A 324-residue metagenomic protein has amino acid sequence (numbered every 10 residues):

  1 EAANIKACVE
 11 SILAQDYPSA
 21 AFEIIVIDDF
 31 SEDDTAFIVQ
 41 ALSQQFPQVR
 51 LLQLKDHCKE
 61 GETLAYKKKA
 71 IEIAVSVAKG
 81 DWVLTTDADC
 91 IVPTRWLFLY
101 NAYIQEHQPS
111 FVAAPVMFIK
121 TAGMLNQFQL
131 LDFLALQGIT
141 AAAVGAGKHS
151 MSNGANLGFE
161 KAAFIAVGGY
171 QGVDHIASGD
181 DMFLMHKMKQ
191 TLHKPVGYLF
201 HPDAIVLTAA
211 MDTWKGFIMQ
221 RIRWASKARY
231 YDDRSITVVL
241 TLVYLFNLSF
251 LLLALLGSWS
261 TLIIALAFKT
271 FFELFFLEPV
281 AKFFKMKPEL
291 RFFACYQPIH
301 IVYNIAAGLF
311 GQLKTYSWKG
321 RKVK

Functional and structural regions predicted by a protein language model:
V9-E60: Acidic donor-binding segment of Leloir-type glycosyltransferases
E32, C90-I91, L157, M182: Acidic metal-phosphate-binding loop of nucleotide-sugar-dependent transferases
D33-D34, A88-Y103: Acidic donor-binding/catalytic loop of UDP-sugar-dependent glycosyltransferases, especially processive GT2
D56-A78, L99: Glycine-rich, basic loop-to-helix element that forms the pyrophosphate-binding segment of sugar-nucleotide handling
V83: Short aromatic/hydrophobic "clamp" motif used to bind/position activated sugar donors
I104-Q137, A162-I165, Q171-I236: Catalytic donor/gating beta->alpha subdomain of glycosyltransferases that bind UDP-sugars
H149-F159, A163, M182: Short glycine- and hydrophobic/aromatic-rich loop-to-beta-strand nucleating segment in the catalytic cores
I236-T315: Membrane-embedded multi-pass helical conduit in multi-pass membrane proteins, especially envelope-biosynthetic
